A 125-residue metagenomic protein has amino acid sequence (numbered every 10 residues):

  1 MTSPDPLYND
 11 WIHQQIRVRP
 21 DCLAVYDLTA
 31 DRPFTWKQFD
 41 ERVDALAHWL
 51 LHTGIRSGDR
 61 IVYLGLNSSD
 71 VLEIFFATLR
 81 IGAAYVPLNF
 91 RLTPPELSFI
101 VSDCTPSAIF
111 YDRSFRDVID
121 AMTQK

Functional and structural regions predicted by a protein language model:
M1-P4, Q38, V86-L88: Short, flexible loop segments at the rims of nucleotide/cofactor-binding pockets, characterized by
T2-A24: A short N-terminal helical cap/helix-turn-helix that marks the beginning of AMP-binding/adenylate-forming
N9, D40-V43, R116: Hydrophobic face of alpha-helices
H13, A47, F75, G82 (+1 more regions): Short glycine-/small-residue-rich flexible loop motifs, especially phosphate/cofactor-binding loops
H13-R17, R42, L46, R80 (+1 more regions): Secondary-structure boundary/capping motif
A24-S68, L72-F76, T93-S98, S102: Conserved AMP-binding/adenylate-forming core of the ANL superfamily
H52-T53, R80-K125: Structural core segment of the AMP-binding/adenylate-forming
